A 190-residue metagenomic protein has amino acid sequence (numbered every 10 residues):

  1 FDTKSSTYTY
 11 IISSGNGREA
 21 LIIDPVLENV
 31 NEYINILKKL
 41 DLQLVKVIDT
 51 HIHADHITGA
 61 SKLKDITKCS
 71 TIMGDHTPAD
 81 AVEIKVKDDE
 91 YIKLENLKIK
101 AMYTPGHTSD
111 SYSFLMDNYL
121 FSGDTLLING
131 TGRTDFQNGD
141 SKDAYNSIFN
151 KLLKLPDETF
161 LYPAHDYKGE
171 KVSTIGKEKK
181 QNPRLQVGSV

Functional and structural regions predicted by a protein language model:
F1-D2, S13-S14, S61-K62, E83-I84 (+4 more regions): Short secondary-structure boundary/capping segments
F1-L42, S113-G123, N129: Conserved beta-strand hairpin/beta-sheet module of binuclear metal-dependent hydrolase folds, prominently
S5-S6, G17-R18, L27-Y103, K180 (+1 more regions): Active-site HxH/HxHxD metal-binding segment of metal-dependent hydrolases
I12, D24, H51, L63 (+6 more regions): Divalent metal-coordination and catalytic microenvironments
R18, K98, T108-S189: Metallo-beta-lactamase
I22, I52, R133: Generic anion/oxyanion-binding catalytic loop in active/binding sites
I23, T71-M73, S122, P163: Hydrophobic residues in well-ordered beta-strands that form the structural core
V26, H56, Q137-S141: Short, conserved glycine- and acidic-residue-centered signature motifs in active-site or ligand-binding loops
